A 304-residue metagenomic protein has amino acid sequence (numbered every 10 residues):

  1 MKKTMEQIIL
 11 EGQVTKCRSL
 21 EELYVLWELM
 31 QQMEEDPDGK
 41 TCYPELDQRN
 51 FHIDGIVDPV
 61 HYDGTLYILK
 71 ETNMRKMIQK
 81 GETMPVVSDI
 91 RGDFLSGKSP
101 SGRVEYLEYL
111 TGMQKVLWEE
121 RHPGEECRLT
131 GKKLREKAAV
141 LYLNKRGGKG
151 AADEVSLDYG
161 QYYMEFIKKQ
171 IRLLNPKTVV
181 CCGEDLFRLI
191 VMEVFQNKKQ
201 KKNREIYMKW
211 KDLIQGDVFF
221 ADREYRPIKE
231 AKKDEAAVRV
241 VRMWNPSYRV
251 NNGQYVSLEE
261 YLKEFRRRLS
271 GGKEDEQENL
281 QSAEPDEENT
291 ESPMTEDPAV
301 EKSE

Functional and structural regions predicted by a protein language model:
M1-Y109, F166, P227-K233, R267-G271 (+3 more regions): Active-site and ligand/interface coordination hotspots across diverse enzymes and nucleic-acid-associated assemblies
K2-I9, K145-E304: Glycine/proline-rich loop-helix segments at beta-alpha junctions forming the active-site rim of enzyme cores
K40-V57, T111-E126, Y159-Q170, F220-Y225: A Trp-anchored, charged/polar loop motif used as the substrate-binding/catalytic surface of acyl/ester-handling
V60, K70-T72, L143, C181-L186: Short, well-ordered beta-to-alpha junction loops that form the rim of enzyme active sites and present histidine/acidic
D63-T65, K133-A138, A231-V241: Beta-strand-turn-beta hairpins that frame and shape the catalytic cleft of phosphate-ester-processing enzymes
I68, L141, M243: Hydrophobic residues at beta-strand termini and immediately following loops that shape nucleotide-binding pockets
I90-Y106, M113, N144-Q161: Surface-exposed cleft-lining segments at the edges of enzyme active sites
L129-K145, D153: Short, contiguous, well-structured surface segments enriched in hydrophobic/aromatic residues
